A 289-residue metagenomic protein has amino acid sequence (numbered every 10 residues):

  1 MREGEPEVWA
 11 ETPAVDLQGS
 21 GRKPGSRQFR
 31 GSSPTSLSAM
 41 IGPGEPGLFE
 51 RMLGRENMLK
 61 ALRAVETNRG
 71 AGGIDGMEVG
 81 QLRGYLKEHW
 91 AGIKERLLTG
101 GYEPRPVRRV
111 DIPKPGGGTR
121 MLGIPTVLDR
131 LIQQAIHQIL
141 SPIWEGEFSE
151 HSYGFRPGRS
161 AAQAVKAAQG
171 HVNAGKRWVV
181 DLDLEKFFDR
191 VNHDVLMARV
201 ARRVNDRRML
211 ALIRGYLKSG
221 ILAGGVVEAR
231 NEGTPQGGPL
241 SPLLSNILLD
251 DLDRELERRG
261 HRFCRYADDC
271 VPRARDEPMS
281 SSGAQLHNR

Functional and structural regions predicted by a protein language model:
M1-K87: Non-catalytic, polymerase-adjacent accessory regions of viral genome-replication enzymes
D16-R22, Q28-S36, D269, R273-D276 (+2 more regions): Low-complexity basic/metal-binding stretches
M40, M52-R55, L59, G84 (+4 more regions): Non-catalytic regulatory/linker segments of enzymes
M52, T126, A274: Conserved residues at beta->alpha junctions
A61-V65, A135, L212-L217: Short alpha-helical scaffolding segments that buttress acidic/His motifs in well-ordered protein cores
H89-G92, R96-D111, P115, I139 (+1 more regions): Conserved polymerase palm-domain catalytic core
M121-I124: Conserved phosphate-binding loops in nucleotide/dinucleotide-binding enzymes
V127-L128, I132-A135, Q169: Duplex nucleic acid-engaging cores and interfaces of nucleic-acid transaction enzymes
